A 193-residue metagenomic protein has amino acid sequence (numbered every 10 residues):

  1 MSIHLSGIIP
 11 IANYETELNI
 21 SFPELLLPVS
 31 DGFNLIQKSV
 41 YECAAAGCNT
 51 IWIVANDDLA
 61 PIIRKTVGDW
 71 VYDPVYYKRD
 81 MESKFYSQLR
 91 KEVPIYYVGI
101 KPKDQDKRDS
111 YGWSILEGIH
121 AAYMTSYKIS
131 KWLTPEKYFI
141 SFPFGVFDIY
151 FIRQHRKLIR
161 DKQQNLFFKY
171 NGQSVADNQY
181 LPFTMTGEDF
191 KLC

Functional and structural regions predicted by a protein language model:
S2-S83: N-terminal glycine-rich phosphate-binding loop and ensuing alpha1 helix
I3, L192-C193: Conserved alpha/beta core of the MobA/IspD/sugar-nucleotide pyrophosphorylase nucleotidyltransferase superfamily
D73, D80-L192: Conserved beta-loop-beta/alpha segment of the NTase-like Rossmann-fold superfamily that binds/positions NTPs
